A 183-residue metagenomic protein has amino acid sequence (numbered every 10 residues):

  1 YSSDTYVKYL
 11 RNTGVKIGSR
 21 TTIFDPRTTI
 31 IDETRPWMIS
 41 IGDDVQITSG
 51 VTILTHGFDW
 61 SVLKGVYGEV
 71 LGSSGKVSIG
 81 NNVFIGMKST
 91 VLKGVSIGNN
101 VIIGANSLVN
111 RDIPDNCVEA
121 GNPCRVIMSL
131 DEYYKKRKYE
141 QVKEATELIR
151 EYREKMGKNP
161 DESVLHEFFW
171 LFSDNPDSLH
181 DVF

Functional and structural regions predicted by a protein language model:
Y1-G14, C124-F183: Terminal amphipathic alpha-helical/low-complexity segments used for targeting or macromolecular assembly
Y6-K8, V15, T22-S96, P123 (+1 more regions): Flexible, glycine/small-residue-enriched loop-and-beta-strand segment within the central core of proteins
Q46, G75, A105-L108, V118: Hydrophobic alpha-helical segments of small multi-pass membrane proteins
F84, I102, E119: Short glycine/serine/threonine-biased micro-segments
M87-I102, S107-R111: Beta-rich strand-turn-strand
R111, A120, V126: HATPase_c (GHKL) ATP-binding subdomain of two-component histidine kinases
D112-N116, K143-T146: Short arginine-rich
D115, A120, E132: Catalytic binding pocket for nucleotide-activated donors in carbohydrate/polymer assembly enzymes
